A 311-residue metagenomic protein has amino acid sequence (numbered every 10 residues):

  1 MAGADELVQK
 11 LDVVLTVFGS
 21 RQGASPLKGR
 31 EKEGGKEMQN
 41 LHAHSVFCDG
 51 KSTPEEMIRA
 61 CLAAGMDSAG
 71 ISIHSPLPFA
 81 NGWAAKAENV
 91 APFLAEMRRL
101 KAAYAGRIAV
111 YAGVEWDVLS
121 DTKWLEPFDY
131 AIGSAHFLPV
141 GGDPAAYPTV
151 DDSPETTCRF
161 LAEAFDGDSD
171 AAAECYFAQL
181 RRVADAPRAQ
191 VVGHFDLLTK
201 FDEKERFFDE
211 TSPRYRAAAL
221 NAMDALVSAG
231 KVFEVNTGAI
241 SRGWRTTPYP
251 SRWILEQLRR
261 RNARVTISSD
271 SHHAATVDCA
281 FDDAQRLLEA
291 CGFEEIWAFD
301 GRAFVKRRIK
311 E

Functional and structural regions predicted by a protein language model:
M1-V13: Extreme N-terminal basic, low-complexity initiation segments that serve as generic localization/processing leaders
L11-V13, E33-V118, T199-R214, N262 (+3 more regions): An N-terminally biased module of ancient metal coordination in phosphate/nucleic-acid-related enzymes
H42, C61, A131, H194 (+2 more regions): Conserved, mostly hydrophobic/aromatic
A69-I71, A131, V192, F233 (+1 more regions): Hydrophobic residues within beta-strands of alpha/beta enzymes
W83, N89-S228: Extended substrate/RNA-proximal surfaces in nucleic-acid metabolism proteins
E210-A218, T247-E256, D282-D283: Charged helix-capping and loop-helix junction motifs
T276-E311: Mid-to-C-terminal alpha-helical segments outside catalytic/metal-binding sites
